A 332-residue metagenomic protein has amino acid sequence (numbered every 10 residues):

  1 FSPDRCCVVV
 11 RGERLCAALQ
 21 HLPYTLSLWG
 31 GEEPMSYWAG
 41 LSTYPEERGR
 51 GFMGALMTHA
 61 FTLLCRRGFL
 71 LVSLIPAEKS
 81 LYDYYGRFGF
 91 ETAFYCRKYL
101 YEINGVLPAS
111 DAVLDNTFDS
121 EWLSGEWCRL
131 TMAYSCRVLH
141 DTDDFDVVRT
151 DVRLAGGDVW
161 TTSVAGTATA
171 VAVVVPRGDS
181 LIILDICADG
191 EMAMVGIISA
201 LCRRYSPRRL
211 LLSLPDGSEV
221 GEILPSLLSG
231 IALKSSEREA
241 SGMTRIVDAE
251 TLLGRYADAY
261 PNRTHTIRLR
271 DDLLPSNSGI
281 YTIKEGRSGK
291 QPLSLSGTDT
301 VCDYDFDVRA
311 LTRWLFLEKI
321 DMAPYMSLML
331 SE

Functional and structural regions predicted by a protein language model:
C7, C16, A39, K79-S80 (+3 more regions): Core nucleotidyl-transferase/polymerase catalytic module
V8, R14-Y24, Y37-S42, T167-P176 (+1 more regions): Conserved beta-strand in the GNAT
T43, G49-L64, R87, G190-C202: Conserved acetyl-CoA-binding loop-helix of GNAT-fold acetyltransferases
M57, L64-A77, Y205-D216: Conserved GNAT acetyl-CoA-binding A-motif
F88-L107, A188, S199-E332: Active-site/acyl-donor-binding loops of N-acyltransferases
E91-M192, S199-A200, E250-P261, H265: Amide-forming acyltransferase catalytic core, primarily the GNAT-like/NAT-type and related acyltransferase folds
